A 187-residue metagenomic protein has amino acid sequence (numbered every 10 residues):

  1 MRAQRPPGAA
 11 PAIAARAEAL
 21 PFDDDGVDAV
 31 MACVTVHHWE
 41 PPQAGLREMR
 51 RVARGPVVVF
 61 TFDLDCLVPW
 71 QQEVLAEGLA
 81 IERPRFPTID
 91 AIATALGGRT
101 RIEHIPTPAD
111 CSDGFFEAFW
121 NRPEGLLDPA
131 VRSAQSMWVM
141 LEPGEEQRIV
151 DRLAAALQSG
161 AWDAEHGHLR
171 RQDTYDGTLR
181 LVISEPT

Functional and structural regions predicted by a protein language model:
M1-A29, Q43-A44, R51: Class I SAM-dependent methyltransferase SAM/SAH-binding core
M1-Q4, C66, N121: Conserved class I S-adenosyl-L-methionine
A3, R47, D90, T94: Active-site phosphate/pyrophosphate- and oxyanion-stabilizing loops and adjacent acidic/basic residues in soluble
A9-A10, G55-A93, G97, A109-F119: Conserved class I S-adenosyl-L-methionine
I13, V58, R101-E103: Hydrophobic/aromatic beta-strand patches that form the interior of the parallel beta-sheet core in alpha/beta enzyme
G26, T35, G55, D63-D65 (+2 more regions): Short, flexible active-site-adjacent loop segments at beta-strand->alpha-helix junctions, enriched in small/polar
D28-Q43, T61-D63: A short SAM/SAH-binding and catalytic strip from SAM-dependent methyltransferases
R101-T187: Conserved Class I S-adenosyl-L-methionine
